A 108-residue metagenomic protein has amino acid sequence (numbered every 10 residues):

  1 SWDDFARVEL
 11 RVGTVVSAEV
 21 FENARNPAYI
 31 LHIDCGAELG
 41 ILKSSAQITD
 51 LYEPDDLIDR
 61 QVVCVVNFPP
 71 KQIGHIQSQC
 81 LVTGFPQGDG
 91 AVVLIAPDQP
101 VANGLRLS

Functional and structural regions predicted by a protein language model:
S1-S108: Phosphate-backbone binding interfaces of nucleic-acid-interacting proteins
